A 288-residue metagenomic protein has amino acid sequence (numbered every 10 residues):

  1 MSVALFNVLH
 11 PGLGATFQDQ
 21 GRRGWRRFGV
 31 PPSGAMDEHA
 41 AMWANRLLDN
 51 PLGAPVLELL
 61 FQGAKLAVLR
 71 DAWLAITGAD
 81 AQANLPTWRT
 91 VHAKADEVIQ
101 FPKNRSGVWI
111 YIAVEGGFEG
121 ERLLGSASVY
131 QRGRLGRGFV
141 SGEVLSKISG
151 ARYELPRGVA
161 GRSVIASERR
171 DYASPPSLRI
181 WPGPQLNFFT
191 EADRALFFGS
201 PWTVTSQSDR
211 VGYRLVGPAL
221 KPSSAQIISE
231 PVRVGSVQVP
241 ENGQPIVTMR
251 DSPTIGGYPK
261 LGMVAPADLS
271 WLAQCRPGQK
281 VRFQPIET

Functional and structural regions predicted by a protein language model:
M1-T288: Conserved "landmark" site that anchors the functional core of diverse proteins
